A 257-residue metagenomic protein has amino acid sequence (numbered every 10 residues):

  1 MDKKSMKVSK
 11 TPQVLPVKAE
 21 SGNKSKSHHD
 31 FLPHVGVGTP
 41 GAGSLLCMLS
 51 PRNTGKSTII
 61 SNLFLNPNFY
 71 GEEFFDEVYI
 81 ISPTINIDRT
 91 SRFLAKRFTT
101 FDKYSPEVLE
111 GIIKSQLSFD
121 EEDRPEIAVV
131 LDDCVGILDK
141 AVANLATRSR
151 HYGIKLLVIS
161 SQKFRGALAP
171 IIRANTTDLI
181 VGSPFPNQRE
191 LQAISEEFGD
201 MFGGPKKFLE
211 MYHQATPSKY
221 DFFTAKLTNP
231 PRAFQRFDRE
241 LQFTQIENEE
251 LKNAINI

Functional and structural regions predicted by a protein language model:
M1-V35, I85: N-terminal pre-Walker A segment at the start of P-loop NTPase domains
K26-H29, E77, E210, S218: Intrinsically disordered, low-complexity segments enriched in small/polar residues
L32, L46-P67, E72-D76, P83-R92 (+1 more regions): Conserved P-loop NTPase motor cores
V35-G36, P231: Detector for glycine-centered tight turns/loop "hinges" at secondary-structure junctions
P40-L46: Pre-Walker A (Motif I) flank of P-loop NTPase domains
G41, E73, E122, A215-S218: A generic structural signal for short, non-catalytic loop/turn and secondary-structure boundary residues
I171-I257: Conserved GTP-binding G-domain of TRAFAC-class P-loop NTPases and closely related GTPase folds
